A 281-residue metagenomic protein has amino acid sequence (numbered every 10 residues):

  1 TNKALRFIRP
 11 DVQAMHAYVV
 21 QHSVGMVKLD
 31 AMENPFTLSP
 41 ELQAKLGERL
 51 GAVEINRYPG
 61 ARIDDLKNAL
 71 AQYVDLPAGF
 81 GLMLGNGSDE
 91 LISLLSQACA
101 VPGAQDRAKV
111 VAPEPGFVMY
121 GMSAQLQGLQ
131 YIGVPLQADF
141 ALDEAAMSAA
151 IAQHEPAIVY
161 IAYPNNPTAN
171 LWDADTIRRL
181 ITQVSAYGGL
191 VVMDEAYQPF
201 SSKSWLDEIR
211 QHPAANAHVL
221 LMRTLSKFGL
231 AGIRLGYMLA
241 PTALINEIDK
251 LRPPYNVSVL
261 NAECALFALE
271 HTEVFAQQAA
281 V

Functional and structural regions predicted by a protein language model:
T1-R57, E155: N-terminal "arm"/small-domain region of PLP-dependent enzymes with the aminotransferase-like
R9, S39, Q43, I63-K67 (+8 more regions): A general structural signal for well-ordered alpha-helical segments in protein cores
A14, K28, L84, A112 (+2 more regions): Structural signal for conserved beta-strand scaffold positions within catalytic alpha/beta enzyme cores
L29, V159, D194-A196, M222 (+1 more regions): Structural scaffold positions in well-ordered secondary structure
E33, N165, S226: Glycine-rich beta-alpha junction loops
T37-L38, T168, A196, F200-S201 (+2 more regions): Short acidic/glycine-rich loop or secondary-structure boundary segments that cap or lie
S39, H218-V281: PLP-dependent aminotransferase class I/II
E54-S185, V192, Y197-N216: Conserved core of the PLP fold type I
